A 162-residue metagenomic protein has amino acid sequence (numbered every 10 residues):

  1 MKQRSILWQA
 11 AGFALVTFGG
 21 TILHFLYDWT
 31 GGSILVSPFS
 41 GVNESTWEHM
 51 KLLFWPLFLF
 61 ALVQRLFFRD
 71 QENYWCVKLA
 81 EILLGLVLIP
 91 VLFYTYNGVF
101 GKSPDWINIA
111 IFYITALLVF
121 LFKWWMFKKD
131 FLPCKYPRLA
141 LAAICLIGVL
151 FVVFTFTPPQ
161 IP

Functional and structural regions predicted by a protein language model:
M1-G12: N-terminal membrane topogenic signal
L15-G32, V152-P159: Alpha-helical transmembrane segments of multi-pass membrane proteins
G20, H24, F60-A61, V77-Y94: Small-polar-interrupted transmembrane alpha-helices in polytopic inner-membrane proteins
P38-K51: Short aromatic-rich membrane-water interface segments that cap or initiate transmembrane helices in multi-pass membrane
K51-Q64, Y113-W124: Hydrophobic cores of alpha-helical transmembrane segments in multi-pass inner/ER membrane proteins, independent
Q71, T95-W106: Membrane-interface helix caps and helix-loop-helix hairpins in membrane proteins
G85-I89, N108-W124, C145-L150: Hydrophobic alpha-helical membrane segments
F127-P162: Terminal transmembrane helical module of multi-pass membrane proteins
